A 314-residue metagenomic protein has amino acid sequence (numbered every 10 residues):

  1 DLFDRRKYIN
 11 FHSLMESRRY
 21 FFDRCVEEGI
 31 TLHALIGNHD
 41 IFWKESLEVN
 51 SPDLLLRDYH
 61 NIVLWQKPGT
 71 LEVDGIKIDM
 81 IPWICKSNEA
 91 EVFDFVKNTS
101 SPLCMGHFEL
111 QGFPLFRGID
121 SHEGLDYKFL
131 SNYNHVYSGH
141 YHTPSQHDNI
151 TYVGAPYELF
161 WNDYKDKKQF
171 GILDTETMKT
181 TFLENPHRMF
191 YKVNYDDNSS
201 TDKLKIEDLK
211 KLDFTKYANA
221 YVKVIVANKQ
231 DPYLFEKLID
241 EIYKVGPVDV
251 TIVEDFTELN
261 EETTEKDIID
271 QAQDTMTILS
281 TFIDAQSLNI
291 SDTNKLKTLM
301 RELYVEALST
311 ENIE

Functional and structural regions predicted by a protein language model:
D1, S17, G37, I78 (+5 more regions): Divalent metal-coordination and catalytic microenvironments
D1-E16, V92-F93, K97-S101, T298-E302 (+2 more regions): N-terminal active-site segment of His-dependent metallophosphoesterases
D1-G69, F129-Y133: Core catalytic region of metal-dependent phosphoesterases/phosphodiesterases, especially metallo-beta-lactamase-like
D4-K7, H33-E45, L71, C85-N88 (+3 more regions): Active-site environment of divalent metal-dependent phosphoester hydrolases
L14, C85-Y133, W161: Active-site-proximal segments of metal-dependent phosphoesterases and phosphodiesterases across multiple
G75-I84, P102-H107, T151-V153: Active-site-proximal beta-strand elements of phosphoester/diester hydrolases
F116-F182: Conserved beta-sheet core of the metallophosphoesterase superfamily
T175-E314: Accessory, non-catalytic peripheral segments of nucleic-acid enzymes
